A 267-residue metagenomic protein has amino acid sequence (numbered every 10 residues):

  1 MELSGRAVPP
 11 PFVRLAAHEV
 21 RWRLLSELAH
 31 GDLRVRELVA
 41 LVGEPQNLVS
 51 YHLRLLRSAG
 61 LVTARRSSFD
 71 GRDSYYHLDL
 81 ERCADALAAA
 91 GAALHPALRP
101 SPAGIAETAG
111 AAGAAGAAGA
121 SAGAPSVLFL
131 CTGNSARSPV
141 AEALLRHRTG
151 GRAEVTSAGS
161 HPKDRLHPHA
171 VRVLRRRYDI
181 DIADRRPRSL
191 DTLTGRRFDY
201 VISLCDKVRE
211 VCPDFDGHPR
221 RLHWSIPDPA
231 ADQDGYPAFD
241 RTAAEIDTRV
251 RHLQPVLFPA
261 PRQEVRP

Functional and structural regions predicted by a protein language model:
M1-V8, V265-P267: Short, intrinsically disordered or compositionally biased N-terminal tails of bacterial proteins
E2, R36-E37, V42, S67 (+1 more regions): Long, contiguous binding/interaction regions
A7-L48, S74-R82: N-terminal helix-turn-helix DNA-binding core of bacterial DNA-binding proteins
L53-R54: Short, hydrophobic-biased segments on the C-terminal half of alpha helices that form "recognition helices"
S58-F69: Beta-hairpin "wing" of winged helix-turn-helix
Y75-R99: Intrinsically disordered, low-complexity glycine/proline-rich and charged
A92-G110, G116-P267: Short polar/charged helix/loop
